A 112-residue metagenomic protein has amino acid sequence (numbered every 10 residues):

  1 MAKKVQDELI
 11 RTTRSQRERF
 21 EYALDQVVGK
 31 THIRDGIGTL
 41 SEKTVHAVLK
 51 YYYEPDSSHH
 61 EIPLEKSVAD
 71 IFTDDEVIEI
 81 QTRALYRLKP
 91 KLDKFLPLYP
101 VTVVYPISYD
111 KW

Functional and structural regions predicted by a protein language model:
M1-S67: Acidic-basic catalytic patches of nuclease active cores, encompassing PD-(D/E)XK and other metal-cofactor nuclease
L49, A69-A84, L88, F95: Conserved catalytic cores of phosphodiester-cleaving nucleases, focusing on short active-site segments
E54-S58, T73-E76, L96-P100: Short glycine/proline-enriched coil/turn segments at helix->beta-strand junctions
T82-W112: Catalytic cores of nucleic-acid endonucleases
